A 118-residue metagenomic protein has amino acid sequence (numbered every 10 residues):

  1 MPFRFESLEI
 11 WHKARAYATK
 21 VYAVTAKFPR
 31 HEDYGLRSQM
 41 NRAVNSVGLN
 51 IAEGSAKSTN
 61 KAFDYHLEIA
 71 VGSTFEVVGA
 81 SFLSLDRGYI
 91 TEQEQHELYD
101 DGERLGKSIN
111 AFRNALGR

Functional and structural regions predicted by a protein language model:
M1-R118: Amphipathic alpha-helical assembly/interaction segments
